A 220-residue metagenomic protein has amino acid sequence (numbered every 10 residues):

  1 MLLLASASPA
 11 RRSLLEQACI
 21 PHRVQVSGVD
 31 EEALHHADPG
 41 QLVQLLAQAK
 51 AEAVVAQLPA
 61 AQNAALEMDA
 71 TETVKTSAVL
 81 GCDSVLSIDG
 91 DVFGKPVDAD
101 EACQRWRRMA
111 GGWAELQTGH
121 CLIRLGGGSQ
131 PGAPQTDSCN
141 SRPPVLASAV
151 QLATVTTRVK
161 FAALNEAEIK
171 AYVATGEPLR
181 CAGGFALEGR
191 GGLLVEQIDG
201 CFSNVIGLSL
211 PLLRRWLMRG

Functional and structural regions predicted by a protein language model:
M1-I20: N-terminal beta1-alpha1 ligand-phosphate binding loop
L2-L3, G40-G220: Anionic-ligand binding patches
S6-S8, S27, S203: Short linear Ser/Thr-Pro motifs
P9, V29, G127: Short, glycine/serine-rich, charged loops/turns that create anion-binding and catalytic segments at active sites
C19-H36, V145-T156: Short glycine-rich, Thr/Ser-proximal phosphate-binding strand/loop in the N-terminal lobe of ATP-dependent enzymes
